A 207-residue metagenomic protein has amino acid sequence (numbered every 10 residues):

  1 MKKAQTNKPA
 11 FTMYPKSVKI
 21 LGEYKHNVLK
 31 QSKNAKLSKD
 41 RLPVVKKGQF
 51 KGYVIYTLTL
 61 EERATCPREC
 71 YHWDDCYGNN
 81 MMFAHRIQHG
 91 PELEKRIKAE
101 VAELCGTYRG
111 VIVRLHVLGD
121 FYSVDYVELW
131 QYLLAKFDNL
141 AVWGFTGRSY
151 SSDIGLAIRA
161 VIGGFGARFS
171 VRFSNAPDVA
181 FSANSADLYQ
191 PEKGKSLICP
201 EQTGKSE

Functional and structural regions predicted by a protein language model:
M1-E207: Class I S-adenosyl-L-methionine
